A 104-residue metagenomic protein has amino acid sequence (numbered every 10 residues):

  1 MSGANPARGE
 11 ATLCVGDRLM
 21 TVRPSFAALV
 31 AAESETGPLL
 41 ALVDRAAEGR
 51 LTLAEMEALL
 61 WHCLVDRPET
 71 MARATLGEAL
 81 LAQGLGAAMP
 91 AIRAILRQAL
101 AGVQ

Functional and structural regions predicted by a protein language model:
M1-C14, L19, S34-L51, V65-Q104: Charged interaction scaffolds used for protein-protein
R23-P24: Short linear motifs in exposed loops
V30-A32: Short Gly/aromatic-enriched secondary-structure transition segments
T52, M56: Hydrophobic (often cysteine-bearing) scaffold residues that line and stabilize catalytic clefts of nucleotide/cofactor
E57-V65: Short, hydrophobic/amphipathic alpha-helical patches that form generic packing surfaces within helical domains
